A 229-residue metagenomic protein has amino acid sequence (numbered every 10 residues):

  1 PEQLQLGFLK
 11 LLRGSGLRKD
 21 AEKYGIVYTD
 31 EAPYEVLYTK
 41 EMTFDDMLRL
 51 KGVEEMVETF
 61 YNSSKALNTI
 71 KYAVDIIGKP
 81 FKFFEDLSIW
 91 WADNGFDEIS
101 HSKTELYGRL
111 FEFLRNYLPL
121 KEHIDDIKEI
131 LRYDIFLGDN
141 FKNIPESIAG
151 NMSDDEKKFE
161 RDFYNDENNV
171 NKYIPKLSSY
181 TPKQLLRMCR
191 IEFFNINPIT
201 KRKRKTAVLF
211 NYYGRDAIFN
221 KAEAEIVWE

Functional and structural regions predicted by a protein language model:
P1-K82: A structural motif corresponding to the C-terminal lobe/cap of the Radical SAM core domain
E55-E229: Radical SAM enzyme core and accessory elements
